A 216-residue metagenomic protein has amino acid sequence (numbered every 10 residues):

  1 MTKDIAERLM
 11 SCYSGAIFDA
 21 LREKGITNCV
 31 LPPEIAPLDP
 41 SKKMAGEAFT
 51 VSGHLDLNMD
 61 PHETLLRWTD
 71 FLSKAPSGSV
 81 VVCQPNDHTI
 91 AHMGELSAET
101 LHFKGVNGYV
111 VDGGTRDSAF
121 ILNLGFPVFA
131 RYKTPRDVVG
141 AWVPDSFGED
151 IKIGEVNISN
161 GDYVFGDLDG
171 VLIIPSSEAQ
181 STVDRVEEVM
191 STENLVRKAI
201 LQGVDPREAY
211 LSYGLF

Functional and structural regions predicted by a protein language model:
M1-E63, R67, F71, V80 (+4 more regions): Intrinsically disordered, low-complexity regions enriched in acidic/Ser/Thr/Pro/Gln residues
F18, N28-C29, E47-T50, G78-V82 (+5 more regions): Structural motif
L66, G94-A98, D145: Charged helix-capping and loop-helix junction motifs
F71-A98, H102-D112: Extracellular/luminal Protease-associated
S97-T100, G125-P127, E188-V189: Short, solvent-exposed amphipathic alpha-helical segments in soluble enzyme and RNA/protein-processing domains
H102-F103, N107-P135: Ligand/cofactor pocket segment of small-molecule handling proteins
K133-A209: Acidic, glycine-rich flexible loop/linker segments
